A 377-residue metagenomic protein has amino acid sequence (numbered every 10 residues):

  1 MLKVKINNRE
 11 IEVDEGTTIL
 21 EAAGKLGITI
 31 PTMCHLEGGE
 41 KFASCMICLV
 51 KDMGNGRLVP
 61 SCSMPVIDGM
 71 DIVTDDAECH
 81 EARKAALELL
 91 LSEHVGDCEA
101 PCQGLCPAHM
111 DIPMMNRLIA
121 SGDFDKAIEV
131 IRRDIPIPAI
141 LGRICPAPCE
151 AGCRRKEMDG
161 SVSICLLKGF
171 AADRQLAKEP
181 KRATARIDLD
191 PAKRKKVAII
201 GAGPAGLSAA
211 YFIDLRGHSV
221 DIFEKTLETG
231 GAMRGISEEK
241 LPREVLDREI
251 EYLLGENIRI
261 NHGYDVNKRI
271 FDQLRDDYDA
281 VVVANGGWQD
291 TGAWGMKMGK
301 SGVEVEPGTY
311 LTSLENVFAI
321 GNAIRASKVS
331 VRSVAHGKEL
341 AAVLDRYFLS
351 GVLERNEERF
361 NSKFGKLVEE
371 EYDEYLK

Functional and structural regions predicted by a protein language model:
M1-G104, P113, R117, S121-D125: Signature of N-terminal electron-transfer/Fe-S-associated modules in redox systems
V4-I6, E10, I30-G39, L87-L105 (+7 more regions): Ferredoxin-like iron-sulfur electron-transfer modules
L26-I30, V73-E93, D111-R143, A147 (+1 more regions): Ferredoxin-type iron-sulfur electron-transfer modules in oxidoreductases and energy-metabolism complexes
M110-P113, I119, I128-E129, E157 (+4 more regions): Beta1-alpha1 glycine-rich phosphate/pyrophosphate-binding loop at the start of Rossmann-like nucleotide-binding domains
I119, F124-A127, P191, K196-A198 (+1 more regions): Feature captures the FAD/FMN-dependent oxidoreductase FAD-binding
G286-S327: FAD-site-proximal beta/loop scaffold in flavoenzymes
I320-F348: A conserved FAD-binding loop/helix module that cradles the flavin
E339, L349-K377: Mid-to-C-terminal Rossmann-like scaffold of FAD/NAD(P)H-dependent oxidoreductases
